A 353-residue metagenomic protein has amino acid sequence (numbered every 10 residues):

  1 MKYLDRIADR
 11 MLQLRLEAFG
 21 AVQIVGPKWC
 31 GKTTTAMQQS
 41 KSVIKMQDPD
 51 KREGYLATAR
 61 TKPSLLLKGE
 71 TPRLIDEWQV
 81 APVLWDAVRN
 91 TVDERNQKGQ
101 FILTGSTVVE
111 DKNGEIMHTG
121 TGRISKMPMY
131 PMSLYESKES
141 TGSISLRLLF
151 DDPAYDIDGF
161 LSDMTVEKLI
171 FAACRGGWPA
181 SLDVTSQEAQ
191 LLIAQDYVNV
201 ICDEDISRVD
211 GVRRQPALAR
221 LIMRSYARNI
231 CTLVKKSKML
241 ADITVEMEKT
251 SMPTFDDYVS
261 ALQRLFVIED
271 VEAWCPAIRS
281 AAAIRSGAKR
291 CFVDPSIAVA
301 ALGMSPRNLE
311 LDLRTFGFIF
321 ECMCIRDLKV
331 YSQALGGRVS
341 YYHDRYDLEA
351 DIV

Functional and structural regions predicted by a protein language model:
M1-L16: N-terminal pre-Walker A segment at the start of P-loop NTPase domains
I24: Hydrophobic anchor at the beta1->P-loop junction of P-loop NTPases
K32-T33: Conserved lysine of the Walker
V43-P72: Short glycine-rich substrate-engagement loop in P-loop NTPases that contacts/grips substrate
L74-I75, Q100-S106, P128, S137: Structural recognition of the conserved hydrophobic beta-strand(s) that form the central parallel beta-sheet of P-loop
W85-V109, H118: Conserved catalytic/switch belt of AAA+ P-loop NTPases
G114-R228, T232: Interdomain motor-coupling "hinge/lid" segment immediately C-terminal to the ATP-binding subdomain of NTP-driven enzymes
L182-V353: Accessory nucleic acid-recognition modules appended to NTPase machines
